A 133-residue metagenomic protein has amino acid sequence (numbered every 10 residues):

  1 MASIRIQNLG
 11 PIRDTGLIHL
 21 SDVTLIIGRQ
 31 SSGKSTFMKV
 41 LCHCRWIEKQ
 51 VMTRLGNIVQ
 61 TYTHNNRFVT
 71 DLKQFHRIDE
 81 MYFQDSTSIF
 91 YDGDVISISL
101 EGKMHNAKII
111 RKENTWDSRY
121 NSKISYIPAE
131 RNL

Functional and structural regions predicted by a protein language model:
M1-L133: P-loop NTPase switch/coupling surface
